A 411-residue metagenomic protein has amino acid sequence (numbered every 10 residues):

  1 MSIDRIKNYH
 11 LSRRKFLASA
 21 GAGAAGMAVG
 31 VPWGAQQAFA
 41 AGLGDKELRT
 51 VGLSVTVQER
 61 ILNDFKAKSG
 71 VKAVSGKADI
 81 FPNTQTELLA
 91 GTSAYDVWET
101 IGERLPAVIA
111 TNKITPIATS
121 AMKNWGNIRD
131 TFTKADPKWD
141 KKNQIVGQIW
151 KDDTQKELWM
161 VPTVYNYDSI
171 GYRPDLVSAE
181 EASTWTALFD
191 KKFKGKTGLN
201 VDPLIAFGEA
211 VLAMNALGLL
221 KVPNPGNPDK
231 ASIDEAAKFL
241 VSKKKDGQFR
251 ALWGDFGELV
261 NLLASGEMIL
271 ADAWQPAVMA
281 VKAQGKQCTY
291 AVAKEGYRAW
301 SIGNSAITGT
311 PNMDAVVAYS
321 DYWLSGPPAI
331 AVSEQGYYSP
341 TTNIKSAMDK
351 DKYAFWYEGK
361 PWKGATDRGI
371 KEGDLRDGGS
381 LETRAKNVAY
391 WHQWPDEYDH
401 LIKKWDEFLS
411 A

Functional and structural regions predicted by a protein language model:
M1-K15, A25: N-terminal secretory signal peptides
R5-K7, E372-A411: Conserved C-terminal helix/tail region of periplasmic/extracytoplasmic solute-binding proteins
A41-T111: Early extracytoplasmic/lumenal segment of secretory-pathway proteins
P82, I109-E258: Extracytoplasmic ligand-binding site segments that recognize negatively charged/polar headgroups
A90-E99, K113-I114, F193-G195, S265-L270: Alpha-to-beta junction loops
Q248-G309, S346-Y353: Extracytoplasmic/periplasmic substrate-binding proteins
I302, A306-L381: Mature extracytoplasmic/periplasmic domains
